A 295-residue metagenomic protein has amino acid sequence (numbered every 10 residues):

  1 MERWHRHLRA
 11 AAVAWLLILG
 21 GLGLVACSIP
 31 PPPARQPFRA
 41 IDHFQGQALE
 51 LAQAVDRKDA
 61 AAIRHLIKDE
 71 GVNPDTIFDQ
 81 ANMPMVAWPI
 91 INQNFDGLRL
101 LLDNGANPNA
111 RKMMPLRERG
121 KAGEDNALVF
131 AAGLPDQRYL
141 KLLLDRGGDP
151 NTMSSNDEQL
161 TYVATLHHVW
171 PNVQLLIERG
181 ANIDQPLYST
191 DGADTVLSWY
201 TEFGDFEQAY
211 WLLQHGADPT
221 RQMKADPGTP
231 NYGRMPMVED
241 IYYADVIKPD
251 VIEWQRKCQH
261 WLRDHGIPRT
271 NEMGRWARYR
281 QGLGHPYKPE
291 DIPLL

Functional and structural regions predicted by a protein language model:
E2-W15: Bacterial N-terminal signal peptides that target proteins for export
S28-E50, R179, Y210, Q214-L295: Ankyrin-repeat-protein effector appendages
P30-F38, A62-E70, K112-P115: Repeat-mediated protein-protein interaction surfaces in helical alpha-solenoids
D42-Q53, T76-W88, R111-F130, M153-V163 (+3 more regions): Ankyrin-repeat boundary/"N-cap" motif
A62, D96-G97, R138-Y139, P171-N172 (+2 more regions): Conserved ankyrin/ankyrin-like repeat signature
R64-N73, R99-P108, K141-D149, Q174-I183 (+2 more regions): Ankyrin repeat domain, specifically the short helix-to-loop turn at the C-terminus of the second helix of each repeat
